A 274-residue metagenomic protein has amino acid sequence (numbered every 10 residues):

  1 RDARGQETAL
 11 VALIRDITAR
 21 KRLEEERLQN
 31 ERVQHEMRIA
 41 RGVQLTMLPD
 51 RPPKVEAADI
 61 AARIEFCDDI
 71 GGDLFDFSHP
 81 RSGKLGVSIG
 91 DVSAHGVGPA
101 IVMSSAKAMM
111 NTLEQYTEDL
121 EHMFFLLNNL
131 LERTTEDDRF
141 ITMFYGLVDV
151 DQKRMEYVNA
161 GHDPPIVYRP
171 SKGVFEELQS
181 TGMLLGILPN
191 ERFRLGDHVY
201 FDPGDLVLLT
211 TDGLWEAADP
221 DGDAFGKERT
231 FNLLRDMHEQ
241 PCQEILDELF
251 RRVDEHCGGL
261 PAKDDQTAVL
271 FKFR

Functional and structural regions predicted by a protein language model:
R1-L10, P80-G83: Short loop/turn elements at sensory-signaling interfaces that couple input to output
A3-R4, R15-Q29, A94: PAS-associated C-terminal cap
Q6-D16, S88-G90, T210: PAS-family sensory domains
E25-L208, E255, L260-R274: … and, occasionally, acidic/histidine-rich disordered N-termini of signaling adaptors
E118-M123, E239-L246: Short, charged, surface-exposed loops that flank catalytic or proteolytic processing sites
V167-P170, A218-G222: Cytochrome P450 core scaffold surrounding the K-helix E-X-X-R motif and the conserved "meander" helix-loop region
G213: Activation of the activation-loop gatekeeper triad in protein kinase-fold domains
F225-R235: Divalent-cation-assisted or electrostatically stabilized phosphate/pyrophosphate-binding catalytic cores
